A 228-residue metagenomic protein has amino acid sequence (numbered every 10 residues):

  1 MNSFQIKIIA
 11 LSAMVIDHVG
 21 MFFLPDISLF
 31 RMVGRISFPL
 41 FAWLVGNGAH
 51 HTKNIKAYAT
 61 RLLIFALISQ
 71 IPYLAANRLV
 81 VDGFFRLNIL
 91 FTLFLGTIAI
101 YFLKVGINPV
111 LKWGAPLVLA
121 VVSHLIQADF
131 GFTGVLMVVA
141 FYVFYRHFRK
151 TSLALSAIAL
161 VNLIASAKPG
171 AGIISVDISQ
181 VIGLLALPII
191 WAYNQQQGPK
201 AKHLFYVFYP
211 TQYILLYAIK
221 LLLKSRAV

Functional and structural regions predicted by a protein language model:
M1-V228: Alpha-helical transmembrane segments and their immediate juxtamembrane cytosolic regions
